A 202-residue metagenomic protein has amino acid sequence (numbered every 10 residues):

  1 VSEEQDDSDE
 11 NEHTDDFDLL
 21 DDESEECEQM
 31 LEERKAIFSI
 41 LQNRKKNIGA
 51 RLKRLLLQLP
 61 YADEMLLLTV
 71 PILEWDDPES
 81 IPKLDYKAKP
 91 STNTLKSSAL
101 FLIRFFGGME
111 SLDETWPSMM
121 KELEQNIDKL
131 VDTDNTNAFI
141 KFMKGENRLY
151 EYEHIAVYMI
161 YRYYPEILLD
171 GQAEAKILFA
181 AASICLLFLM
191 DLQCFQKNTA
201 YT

Functional and structural regions predicted by a protein language model:
V1-Y61: Internal, well-ordered alpha/beta segment that forms a basic, Gly-enriched binding/recognition surface
K45-T202: Hydrophobic, aromatic-lined core segments that form the binding pocket/scaffold for planar heteroaromatic ligands
